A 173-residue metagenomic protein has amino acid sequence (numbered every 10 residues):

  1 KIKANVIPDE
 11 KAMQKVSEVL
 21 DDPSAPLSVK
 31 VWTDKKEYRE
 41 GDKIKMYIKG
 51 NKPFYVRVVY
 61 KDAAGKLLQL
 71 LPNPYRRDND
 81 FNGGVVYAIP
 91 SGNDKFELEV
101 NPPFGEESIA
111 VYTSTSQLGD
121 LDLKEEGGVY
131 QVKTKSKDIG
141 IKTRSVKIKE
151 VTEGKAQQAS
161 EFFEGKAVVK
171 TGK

Functional and structural regions predicted by a protein language model:
K1-K173: Secretory-pathway glycoprotein ectodomains that are cysteine- and/or Ser/Thr/Pro-rich
